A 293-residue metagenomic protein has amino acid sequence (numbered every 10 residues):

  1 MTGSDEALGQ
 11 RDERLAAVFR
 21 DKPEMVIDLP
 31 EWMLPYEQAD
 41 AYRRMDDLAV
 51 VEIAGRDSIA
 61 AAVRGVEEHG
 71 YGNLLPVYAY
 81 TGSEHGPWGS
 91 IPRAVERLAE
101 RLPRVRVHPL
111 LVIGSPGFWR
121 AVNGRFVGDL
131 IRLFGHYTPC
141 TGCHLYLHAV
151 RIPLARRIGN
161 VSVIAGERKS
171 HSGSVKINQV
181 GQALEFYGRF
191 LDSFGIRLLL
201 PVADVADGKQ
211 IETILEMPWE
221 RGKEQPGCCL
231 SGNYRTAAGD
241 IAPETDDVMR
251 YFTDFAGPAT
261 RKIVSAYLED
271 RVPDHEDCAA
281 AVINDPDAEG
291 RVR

Functional and structural regions predicted by a protein language model:
T2-R293: Nucleotide-activated chemistry modules centered on ATP-dependent adenylation/adenylyltransferase
